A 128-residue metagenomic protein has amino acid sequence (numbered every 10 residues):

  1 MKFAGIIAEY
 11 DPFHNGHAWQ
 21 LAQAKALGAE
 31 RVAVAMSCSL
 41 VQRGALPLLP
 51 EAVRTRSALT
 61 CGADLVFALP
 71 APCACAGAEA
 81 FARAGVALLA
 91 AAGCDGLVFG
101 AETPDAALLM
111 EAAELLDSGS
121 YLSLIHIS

Functional and structural regions predicted by a protein language model:
M1-E51: N-terminal catalytic cores of NTP/NDP-binding nucleotidyl/phosphoryl-transfer enzymes
K25, L59, V86-A90: Non-catalytic positions within long, well-ordered alpha-helices that form the structural scaffold/packing of enzyme
E30, D64, D95: Receiver (REC) domain switch/active-site residues of two-component response regulators
A35, L69, G100: Conserved residues at the C-terminal ends of beta-strands
L46-R56, A80-R83: Glycine-rich loop at the start of a catalytic domain that most often binds anionic cofactors/ligands
T60-L69: A glycine-rich helix N-cap at a beta->alpha junction
A84-L108, A112-L115: A generic, well-ordered mixed alpha/beta core segment in the N-terminal half of proteins
I125-I127: Conserved small/polar residues in nucleotide/adenosyl-binding loops
